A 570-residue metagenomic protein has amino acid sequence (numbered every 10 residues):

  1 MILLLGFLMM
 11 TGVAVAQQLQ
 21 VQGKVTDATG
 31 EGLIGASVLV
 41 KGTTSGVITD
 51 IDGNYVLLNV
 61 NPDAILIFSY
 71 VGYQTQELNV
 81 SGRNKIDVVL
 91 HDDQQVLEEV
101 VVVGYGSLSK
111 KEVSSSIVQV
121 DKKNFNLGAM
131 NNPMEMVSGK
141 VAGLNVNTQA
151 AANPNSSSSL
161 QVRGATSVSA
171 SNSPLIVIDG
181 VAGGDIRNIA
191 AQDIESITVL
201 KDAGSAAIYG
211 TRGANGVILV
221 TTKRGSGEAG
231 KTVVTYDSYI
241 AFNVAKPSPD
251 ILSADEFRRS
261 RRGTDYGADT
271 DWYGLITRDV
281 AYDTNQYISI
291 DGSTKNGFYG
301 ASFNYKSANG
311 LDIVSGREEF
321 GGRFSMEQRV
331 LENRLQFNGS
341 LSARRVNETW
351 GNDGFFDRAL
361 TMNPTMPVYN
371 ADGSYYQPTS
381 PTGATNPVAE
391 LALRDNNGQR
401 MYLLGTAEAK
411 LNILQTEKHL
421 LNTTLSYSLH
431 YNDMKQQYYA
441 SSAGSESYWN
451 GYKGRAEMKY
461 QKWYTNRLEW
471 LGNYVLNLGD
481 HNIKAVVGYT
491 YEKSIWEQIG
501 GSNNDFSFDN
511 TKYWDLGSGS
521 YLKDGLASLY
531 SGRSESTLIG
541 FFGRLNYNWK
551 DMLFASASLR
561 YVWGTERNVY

Functional and structural regions predicted by a protein language model:
M1-V330, L335-R344, L404-G405: Short, small/polar-rich motifs associated with maturation and membrane association, primarily at protein termini
N132, S157, N215, D283-Y287 (+7 more regions): Transmembrane beta-barrel architecture of outer-membrane proteins
G183, D202, Y239-A245, K306-G310 (+5 more regions): Structural signature of outer-membrane beta-barrel domains
T222, G292-T294, Q328-V330, A409-Q415 (+2 more regions): Residue-level signature of outer-membrane beta-barrel architecture
I240, A245-P247, A281-N304, A308-S315 (+4 more regions): Flexible loop and strand-edge segments within Gram-negative outer membrane beta-barrel domains
G263-D291, S441-A443, N450-M552: Outer-membrane beta-barrel transmembrane domain signature of Gram-negative proteins, especially the mid-to-C-terminal
